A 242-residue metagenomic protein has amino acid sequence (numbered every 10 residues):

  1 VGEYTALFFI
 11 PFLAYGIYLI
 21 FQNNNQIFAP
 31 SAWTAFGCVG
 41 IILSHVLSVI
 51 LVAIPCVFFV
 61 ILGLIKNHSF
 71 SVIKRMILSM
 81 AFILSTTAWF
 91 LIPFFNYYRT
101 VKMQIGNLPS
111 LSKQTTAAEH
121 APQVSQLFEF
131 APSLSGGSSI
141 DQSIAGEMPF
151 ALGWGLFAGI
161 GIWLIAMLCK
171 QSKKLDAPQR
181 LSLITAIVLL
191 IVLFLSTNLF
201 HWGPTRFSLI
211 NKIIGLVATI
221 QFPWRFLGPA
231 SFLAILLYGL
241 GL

Functional and structural regions predicted by a protein language model:
V1-T5, N107-T115, E119, S138-I144 (+2 more regions): Membrane-helix boundary/interfacial segments in multi-pass membrane proteins
Y4-Y15, T34, R225-G228, F232-G239: Alpha-helical transmembrane segments of multi-pass membrane proteins
P11-P30, K66: Membrane-interface transmembrane helices that cradle and orient dolichyl/undecaprenyl
G16-I17, P30-H45, S79-S85, L190-I191: Membrane-interface alpha helices of multi-pass inner-membrane proteins
I27-W33, V72-M76, L175-L190: Membrane-interfacial loop-to-transmembrane alpha-helix junctions, especially the N-terminal start
S31-A35, S48-G63, F94: Transmembrane-embedded, aromatic-rich helix segments that form part of the hydrophobic channel/pocket engaging
V52-L84, L164-L175: Perimembrane helix-loop-helix junctions
R75, S79, I83-Q171, L181 (+1 more regions): Periplasmic/ER-lumenal interhelical loops and adjacent helix-loop junctions in multi-pass membrane proteins
